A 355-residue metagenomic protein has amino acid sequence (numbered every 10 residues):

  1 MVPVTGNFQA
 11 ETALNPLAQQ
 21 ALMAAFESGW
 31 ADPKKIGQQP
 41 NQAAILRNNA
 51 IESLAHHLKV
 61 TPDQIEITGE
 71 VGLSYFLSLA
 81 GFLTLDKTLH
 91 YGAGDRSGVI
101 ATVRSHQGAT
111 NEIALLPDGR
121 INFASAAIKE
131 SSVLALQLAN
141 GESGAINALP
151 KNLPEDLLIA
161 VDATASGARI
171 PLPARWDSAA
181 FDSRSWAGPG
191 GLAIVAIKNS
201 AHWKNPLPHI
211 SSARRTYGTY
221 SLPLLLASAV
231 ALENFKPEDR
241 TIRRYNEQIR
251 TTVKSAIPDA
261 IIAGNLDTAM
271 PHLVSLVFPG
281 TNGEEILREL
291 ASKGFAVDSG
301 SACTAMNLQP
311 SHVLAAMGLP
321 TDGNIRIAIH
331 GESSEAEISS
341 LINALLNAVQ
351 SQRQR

Functional and structural regions predicted by a protein language model:
M1-R355: Pyridoxal 5′-phosphate
